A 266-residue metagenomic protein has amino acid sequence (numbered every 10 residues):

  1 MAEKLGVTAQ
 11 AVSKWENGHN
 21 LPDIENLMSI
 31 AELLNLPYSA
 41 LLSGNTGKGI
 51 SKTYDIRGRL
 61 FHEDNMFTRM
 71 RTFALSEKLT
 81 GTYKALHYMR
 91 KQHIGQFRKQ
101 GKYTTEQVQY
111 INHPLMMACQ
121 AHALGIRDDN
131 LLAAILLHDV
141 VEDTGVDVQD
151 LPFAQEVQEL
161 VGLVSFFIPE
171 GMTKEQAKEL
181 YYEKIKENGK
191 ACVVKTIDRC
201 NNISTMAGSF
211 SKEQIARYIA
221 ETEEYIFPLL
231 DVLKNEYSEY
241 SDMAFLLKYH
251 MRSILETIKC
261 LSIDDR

Functional and structural regions predicted by a protein language model:
M1-K14, S29: Short alpha-helical DNA-recognition segment
K4, W15, G44, L160: Residues in the recognition helix of alpha-helical DNA-binding motifs
L5-G6, N17-G18, N35: Central "turn" residue of the DNA-binding helix-turn-helix
E16, E25, E142: Acidic-residue sensor for enzyme active/binding pockets
D23-A40: DNA major-groove recognition helix of helix-turn-helix/homeodomain DNA-binding modules
M28, A40-K52: Short amphipathic recognition helices of helix-turn-helix/homeodomain-type DNA-binding modules
S51-R266: Active-site helical microenvironments for divalent-metal-assisted chemistry
